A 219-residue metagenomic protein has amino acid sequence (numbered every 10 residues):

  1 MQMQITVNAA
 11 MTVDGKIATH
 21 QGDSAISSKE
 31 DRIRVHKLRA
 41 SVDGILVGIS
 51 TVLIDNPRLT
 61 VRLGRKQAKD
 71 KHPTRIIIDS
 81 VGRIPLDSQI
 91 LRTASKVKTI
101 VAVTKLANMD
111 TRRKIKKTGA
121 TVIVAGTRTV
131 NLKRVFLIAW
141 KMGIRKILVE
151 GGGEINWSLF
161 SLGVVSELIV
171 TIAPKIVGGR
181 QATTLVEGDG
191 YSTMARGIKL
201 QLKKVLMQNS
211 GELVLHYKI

Functional and structural regions predicted by a protein language model:
M1-I219: Enzymes that bind and transform nitrogen-containing heteroaromatic metabolites
